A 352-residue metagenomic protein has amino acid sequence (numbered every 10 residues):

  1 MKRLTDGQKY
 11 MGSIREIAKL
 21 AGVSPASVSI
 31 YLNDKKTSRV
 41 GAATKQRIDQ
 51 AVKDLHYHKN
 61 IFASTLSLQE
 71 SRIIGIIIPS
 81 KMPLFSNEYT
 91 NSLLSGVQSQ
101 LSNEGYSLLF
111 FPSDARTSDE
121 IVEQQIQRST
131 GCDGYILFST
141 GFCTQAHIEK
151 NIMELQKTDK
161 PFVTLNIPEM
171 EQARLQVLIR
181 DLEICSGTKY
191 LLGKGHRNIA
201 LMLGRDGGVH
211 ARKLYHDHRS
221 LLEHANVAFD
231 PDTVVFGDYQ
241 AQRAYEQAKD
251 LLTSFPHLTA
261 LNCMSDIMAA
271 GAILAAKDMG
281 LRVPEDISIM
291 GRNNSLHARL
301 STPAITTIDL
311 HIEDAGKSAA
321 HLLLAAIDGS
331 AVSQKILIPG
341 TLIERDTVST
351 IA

Functional and structural regions predicted by a protein language model:
M1-E70: N-terminal helix-turn-helix DNA-binding module of bacterial transcription factors
M1-K9, Q69, I73-K189, G193 (+1 more regions): Alpha-helical recognition/docking segments in bacterial nutrient-uptake and carbohydrate-utilization systems
S24, R72, D133, H196-N198 (+1 more regions): Short acidic/polar active-site loop segments enriched in Thr and Asp
S80-S92, F110-D119, G141-C143, L175-S186 (+5 more regions): Hinge/beta->alpha junction and helix N-cap segments in small-molecule ligand-binding domains
C132-T140, V163, A200-M202, V234 (+2 more regions): Periplasmic-binding protein-like
R197-N198, F229-T233, V283-S288: Short acidic capping loops at alpha-helix termini that bridge into adjacent secondary structure
K249-A352: Flexible loop/turn connectors
